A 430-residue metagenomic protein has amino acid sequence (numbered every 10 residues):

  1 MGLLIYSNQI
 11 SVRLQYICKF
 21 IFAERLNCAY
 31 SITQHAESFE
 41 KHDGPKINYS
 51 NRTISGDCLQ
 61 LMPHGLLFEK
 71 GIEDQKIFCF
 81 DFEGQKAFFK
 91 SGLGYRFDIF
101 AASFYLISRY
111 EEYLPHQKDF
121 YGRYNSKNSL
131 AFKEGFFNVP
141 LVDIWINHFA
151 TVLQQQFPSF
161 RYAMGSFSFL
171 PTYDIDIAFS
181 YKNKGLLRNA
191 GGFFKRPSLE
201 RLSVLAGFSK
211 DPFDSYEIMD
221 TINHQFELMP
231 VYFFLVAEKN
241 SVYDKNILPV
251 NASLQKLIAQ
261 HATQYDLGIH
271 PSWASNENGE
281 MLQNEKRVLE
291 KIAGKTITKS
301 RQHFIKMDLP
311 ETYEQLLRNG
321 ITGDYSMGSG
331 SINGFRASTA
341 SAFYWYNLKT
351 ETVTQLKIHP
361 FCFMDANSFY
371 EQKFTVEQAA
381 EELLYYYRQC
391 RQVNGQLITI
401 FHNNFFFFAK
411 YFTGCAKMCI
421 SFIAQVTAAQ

Functional and structural regions predicted by a protein language model:
M1-P249, S341, L348-Q430: Terminal accessory/targeting
D174, H270, L316: Conserved hydrophobic/aromatic pocket- or pore-lining residues that grip, position, or stack substrates in active sites
I177-Y181, E200, E217, H224-M307 (+1 more regions): Metal-dependent polysaccharide deacetylase catalytic core of the NodB/CE4 family, i.e., the active-site-bearing domain
M219, L254-L257, T312, Y386: Residues within well-ordered alpha-helices
G268, I332-R336, G395: Glycine-centered flexibility motif
I269, S326-G328, I400-H402: Short acidic/histidine-rich active-site segments
S275-V353, A409-Y411: Catalytic domains of cell-wall/extracellular-matrix polysaccharide-remodeling enzymes, centered on de-N-acetylation
